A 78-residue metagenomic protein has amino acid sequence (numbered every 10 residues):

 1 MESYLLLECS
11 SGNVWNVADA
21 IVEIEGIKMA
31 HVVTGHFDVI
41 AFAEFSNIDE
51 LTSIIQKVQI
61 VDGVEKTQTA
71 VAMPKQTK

Functional and structural regions predicted by a protein language model:
M1-K78: A compositional/biophysical signature of low hydrophobicity enriched in polar/charged and small residues
